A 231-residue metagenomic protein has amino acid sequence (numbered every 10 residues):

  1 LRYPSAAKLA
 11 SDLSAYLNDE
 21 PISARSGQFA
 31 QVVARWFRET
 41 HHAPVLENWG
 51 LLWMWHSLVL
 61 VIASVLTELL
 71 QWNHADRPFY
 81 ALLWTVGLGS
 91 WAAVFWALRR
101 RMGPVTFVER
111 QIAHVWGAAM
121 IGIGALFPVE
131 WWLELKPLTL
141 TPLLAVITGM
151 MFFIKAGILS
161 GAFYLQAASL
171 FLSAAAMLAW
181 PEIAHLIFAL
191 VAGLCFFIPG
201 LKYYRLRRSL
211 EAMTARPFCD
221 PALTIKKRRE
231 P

Functional and structural regions predicted by a protein language model:
L1-R25: C-terminal lobe helix-coil module of Hanks-type protein kinase domains
S23-L52: Regulatory extensions appended to serine/threonine kinase catalytic cores
N48-I123: Selected alpha-helical membrane-embedding segments in polytopic membrane proteins
E68-L83, V129-T141, W180-F188: Membrane-helix interface and helix-disruption motif detector
Y80-L88, T141-I147, S169-L170, I187-F196: Hydrophobic core segments of alpha-helical transmembrane domains in multi-pass membrane proteins
A93-F107, M150-G157, G200-Y204: C-terminal ends of transmembrane helices
I112-Q166: Membrane-proximal helix-loop-helix units in multi-pass membrane proteins
I158-K226: Terminal transmembrane helical module of multi-pass membrane proteins
